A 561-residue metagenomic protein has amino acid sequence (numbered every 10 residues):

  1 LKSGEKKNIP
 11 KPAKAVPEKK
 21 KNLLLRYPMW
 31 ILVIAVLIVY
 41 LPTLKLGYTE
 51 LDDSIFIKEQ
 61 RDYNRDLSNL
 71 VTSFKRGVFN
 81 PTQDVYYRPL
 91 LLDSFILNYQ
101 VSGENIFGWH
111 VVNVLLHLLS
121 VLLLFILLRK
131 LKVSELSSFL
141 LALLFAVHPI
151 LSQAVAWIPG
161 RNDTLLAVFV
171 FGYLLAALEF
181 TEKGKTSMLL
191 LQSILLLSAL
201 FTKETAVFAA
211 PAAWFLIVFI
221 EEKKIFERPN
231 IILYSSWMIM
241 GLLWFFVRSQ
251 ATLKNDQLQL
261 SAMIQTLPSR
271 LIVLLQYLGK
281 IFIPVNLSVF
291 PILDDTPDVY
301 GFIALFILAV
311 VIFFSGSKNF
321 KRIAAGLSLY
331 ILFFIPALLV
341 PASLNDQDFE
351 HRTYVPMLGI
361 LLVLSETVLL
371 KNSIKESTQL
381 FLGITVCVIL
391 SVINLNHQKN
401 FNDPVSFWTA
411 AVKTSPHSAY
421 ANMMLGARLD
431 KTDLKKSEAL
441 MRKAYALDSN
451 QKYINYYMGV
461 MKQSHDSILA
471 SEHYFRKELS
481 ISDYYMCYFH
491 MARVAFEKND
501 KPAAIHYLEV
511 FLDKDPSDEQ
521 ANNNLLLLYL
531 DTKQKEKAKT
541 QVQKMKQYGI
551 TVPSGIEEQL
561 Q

Functional and structural regions predicted by a protein language model:
L1-K19, V405-Q561: C-terminal luminal/periplasmic domains and tails of membrane-associated envelope-modifying transferases
K2-K436, R442-G459, R476, D483: Polytopic membrane enzymes that build or remodel cell-surface glycoconjugates and lipids
